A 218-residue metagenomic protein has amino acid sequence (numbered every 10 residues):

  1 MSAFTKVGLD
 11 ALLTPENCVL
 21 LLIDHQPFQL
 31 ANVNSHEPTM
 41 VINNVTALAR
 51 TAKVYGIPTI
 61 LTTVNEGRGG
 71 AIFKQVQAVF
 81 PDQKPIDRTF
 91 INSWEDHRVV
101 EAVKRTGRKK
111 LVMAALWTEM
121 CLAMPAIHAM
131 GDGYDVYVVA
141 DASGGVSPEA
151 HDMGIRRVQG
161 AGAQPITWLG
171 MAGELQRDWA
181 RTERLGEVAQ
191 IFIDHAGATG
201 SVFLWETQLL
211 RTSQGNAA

Functional and structural regions predicted by a protein language model:
M1-F90, D135-V138, D152-Q159, Q164 (+1 more regions): Active-site acidic carboxylates
G8-L9, I72-K74, E95-A102, L122-I127: Short, charged beta->alpha transition segments
N17, G107-K109: Short acidic/histidine-rich motifs immediately flanking catalytic phosphotransfer sites in two-component signaling
A49-K53, K104, A126, M130: Surface-exposed amphipathic alpha-helices with a cationic face
N65-G69, I91-S93, T118-L122, S147: Acidic, metal-coordinating catalytic cores used for nucleic-acid/nucleotide bond scission and strand-transfer chemistry
E66, S143-G144, A172: Conserved beta-strand edge residues that scaffold enzyme active sites
P85-G107: Glycine-rich oxoanion-binding loops at beta->alpha junctions
K110-W168: A contiguous pocket-lining binding segment that forms or flanks enzyme active sites
